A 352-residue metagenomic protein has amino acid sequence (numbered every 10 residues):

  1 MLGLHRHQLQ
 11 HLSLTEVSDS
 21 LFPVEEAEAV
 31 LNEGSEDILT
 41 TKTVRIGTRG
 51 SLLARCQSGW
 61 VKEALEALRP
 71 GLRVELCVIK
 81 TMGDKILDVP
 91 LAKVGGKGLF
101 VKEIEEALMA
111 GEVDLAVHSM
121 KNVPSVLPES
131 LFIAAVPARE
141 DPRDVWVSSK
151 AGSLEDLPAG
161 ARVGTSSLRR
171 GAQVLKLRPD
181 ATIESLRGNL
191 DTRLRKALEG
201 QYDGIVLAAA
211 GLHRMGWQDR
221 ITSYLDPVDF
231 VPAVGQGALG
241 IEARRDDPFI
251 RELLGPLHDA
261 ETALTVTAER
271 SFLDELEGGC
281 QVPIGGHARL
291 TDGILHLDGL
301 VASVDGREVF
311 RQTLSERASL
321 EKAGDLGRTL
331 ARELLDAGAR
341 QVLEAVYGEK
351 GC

Functional and structural regions predicted by a protein language model:
H5-Q8: Intrinsic low-complexity, disordered N-terminal segments enriched in polar/charged/small residues
S13-L21, E28: Intrinsically disordered, low-complexity segments enriched in serine/proline and basic residues
G34-K80, K85-I86, K93, V101 (+1 more regions): Small-molecule-sensing regulatory modules
V89-V113: Short, structured active-site "lid" loops
M109-H118, N122, G200-A210: Alpha-to-beta junction loops
M120-V123, E129-A181: A conserved helix-loop-strand patch within extracytoplasmic ligand-binding domains of the periplasmic binding
